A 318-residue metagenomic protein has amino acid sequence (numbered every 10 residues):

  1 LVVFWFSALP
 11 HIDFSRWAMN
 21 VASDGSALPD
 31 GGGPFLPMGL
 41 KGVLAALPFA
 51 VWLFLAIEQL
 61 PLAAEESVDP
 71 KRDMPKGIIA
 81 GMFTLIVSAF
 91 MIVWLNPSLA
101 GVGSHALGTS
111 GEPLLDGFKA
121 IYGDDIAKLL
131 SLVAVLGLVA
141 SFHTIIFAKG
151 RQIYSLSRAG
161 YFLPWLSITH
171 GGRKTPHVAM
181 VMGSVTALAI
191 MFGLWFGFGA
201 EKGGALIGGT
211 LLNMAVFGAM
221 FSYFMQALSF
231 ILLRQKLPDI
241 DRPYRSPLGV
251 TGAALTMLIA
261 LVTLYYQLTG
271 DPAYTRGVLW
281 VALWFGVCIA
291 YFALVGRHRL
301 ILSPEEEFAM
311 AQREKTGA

Functional and structural regions predicted by a protein language model:
L1-A22, I78-M82, V216-F224, L248-L255 (+1 more regions): Membrane-interface loop-to-helix entry segments
L1-P29, V51, V93-A100, Y223-L237 (+1 more regions): Hydrophobic alpha-helical segments and their helix-loop junctions in multi-pass secondary transporters
L1-V2, L188, I259-L264, A282-G296: Hydrophobic core of alpha-helical transmembrane segments in multi-pass integral membrane proteins
N20-F35, G77-H143, F162-A215: TM-loop-TM module centered on a large, flexible mid-protein loop between adjacent transmembrane helices in multi-pass
F54-S67, D124-P164, L212-Y223, A227-F230: Membrane-helix boundary/coupling elements in multi-pass transport proteins
L129-V133, M191-M225, D241-R245, L268-L283: Transmembrane helix-loop boundary segments of multi-pass membrane transporters
L166-H177, M220-D271: C-terminal membrane-solvent junction of multi-pass transporters and transport-like membrane proteins
A227-T251, D271-A318: Terminal cytosolic tails of multi-pass membrane transporters, especially the segment immediately following the final
